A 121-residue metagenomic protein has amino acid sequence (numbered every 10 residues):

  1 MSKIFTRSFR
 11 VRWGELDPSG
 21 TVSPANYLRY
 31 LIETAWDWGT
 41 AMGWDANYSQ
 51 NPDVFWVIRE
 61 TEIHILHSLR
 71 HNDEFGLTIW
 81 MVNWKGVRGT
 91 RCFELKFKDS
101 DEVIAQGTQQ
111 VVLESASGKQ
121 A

Functional and structural regions predicted by a protein language model:
M1-R59, E114-A121: Hot-dog-fold acyl-thioester-processing enzymes
K3-R7, H64-E74, M81-A121: HotDog/MaoC-like acyl-thioester-processing domains
V54, R59, H67, G76-I79: Short secondary-structure boundary segments
